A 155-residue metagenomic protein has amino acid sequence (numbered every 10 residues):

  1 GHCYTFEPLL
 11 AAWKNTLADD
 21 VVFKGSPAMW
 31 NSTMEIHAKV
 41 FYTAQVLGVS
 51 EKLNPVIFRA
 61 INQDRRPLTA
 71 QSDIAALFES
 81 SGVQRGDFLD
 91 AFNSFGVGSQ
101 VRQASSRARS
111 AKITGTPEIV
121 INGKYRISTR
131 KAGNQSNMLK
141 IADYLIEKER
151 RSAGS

Functional and structural regions predicted by a protein language model:
G1-D73, L145-S152: Structural alpha/beta surface segment adjacent to cysteine/selenocysteine redox centers across thiol/disulfide enzymes
T5, E79-S155: C-terminal cap of thioredoxin/glutaredoxin-like
A76: Active-site/catalytic core of tyrosine-dependent DNA strand-transfer enzymes
